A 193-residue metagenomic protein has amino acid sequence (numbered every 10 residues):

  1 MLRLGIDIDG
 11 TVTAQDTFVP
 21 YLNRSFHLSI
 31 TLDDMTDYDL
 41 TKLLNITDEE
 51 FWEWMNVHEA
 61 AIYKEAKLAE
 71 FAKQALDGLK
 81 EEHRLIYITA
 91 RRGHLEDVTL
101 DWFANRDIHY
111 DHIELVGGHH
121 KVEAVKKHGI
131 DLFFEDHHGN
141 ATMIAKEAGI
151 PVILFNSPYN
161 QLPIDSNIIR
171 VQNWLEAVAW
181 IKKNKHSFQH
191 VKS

Functional and structural regions predicted by a protein language model:
M1-W52: Active-site neighborhood of HAD-like aspartate-dependent phosphohydrolases
T41-F71: Metal-dependent phosphoesterase signature
A60-Y87, R92-L100: Short, acidic loop-to-helix structural element flanking the phosphoryl-transfer center in phosphate-processing enzymes
R84-I86, L132, P151-I153: A structural signal for isolated positions on well-ordered beta-strands in alpha/beta enzyme cores
R92-M143: Substrate-recognition "cap/lid" segment bordering the active-site pocket of phosphatases
K127, H138-S193: Asp-based, Mg2+/Mn2+-dependent phosphohydrolase catalytic module
